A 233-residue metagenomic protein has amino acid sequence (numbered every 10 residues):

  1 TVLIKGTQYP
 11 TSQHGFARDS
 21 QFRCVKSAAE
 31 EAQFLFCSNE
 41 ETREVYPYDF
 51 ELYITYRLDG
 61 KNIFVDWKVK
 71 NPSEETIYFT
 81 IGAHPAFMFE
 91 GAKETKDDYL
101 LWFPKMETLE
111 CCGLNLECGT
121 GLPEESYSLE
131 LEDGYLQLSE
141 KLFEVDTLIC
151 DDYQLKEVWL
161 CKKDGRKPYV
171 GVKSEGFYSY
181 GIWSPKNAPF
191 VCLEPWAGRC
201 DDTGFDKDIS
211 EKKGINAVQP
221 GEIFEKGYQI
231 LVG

Functional and structural regions predicted by a protein language model:
V2-G6, W67, N216-V232: Short Pro-Gly-centered flexible turn/kink motifs
K5-G60: Extended, loop-rich substrate-binding clefts of extracytoplasmic carbohydrate-active enzymes
V25-A32, R57-N62, K163-D164, P185-A188 (+1 more regions): A short, structured loop/turn motif at beta-sheet edges
S38-A92: Acidic, contiguous internal or C-terminal segments within carbohydrate-active enzymes that form a structured patch used
Y53-T55, K213-V218: Beta-strand-rich interaction surfaces with strong enrichment in secreted/lumenal proteins
A86-F89, K93-S174: Active-site/ligand-binding surface loops and adjacent short beta/alpha elements that line catalytic pockets across
K162-D201: Glycine-rich active-site loops that engage anionic ligands at enzyme catalytic sites
T203-E211: Short, structured beta-strand/loop micro-motifs enriched in basic residues and often containing a Trp
